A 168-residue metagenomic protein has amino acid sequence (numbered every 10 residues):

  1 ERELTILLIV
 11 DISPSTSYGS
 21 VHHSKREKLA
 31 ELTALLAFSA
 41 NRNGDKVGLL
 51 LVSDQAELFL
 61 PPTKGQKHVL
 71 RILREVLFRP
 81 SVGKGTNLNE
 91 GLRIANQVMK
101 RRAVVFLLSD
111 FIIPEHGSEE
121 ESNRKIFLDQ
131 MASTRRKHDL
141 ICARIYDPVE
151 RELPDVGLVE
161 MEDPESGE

Functional and structural regions predicted by a protein language model:
E1, S20, K64, P80 (+4 more regions): Solvent-exposed, flexible loop/coil residues
E1-T63, V104, S109, P114-E121 (+2 more regions): An amphipathic, basic-hydrophobic helix/alpha-beta surface used to engage anionic, phosphate-rich ligands or surfaces
E31-F38, R74, R93-Q97: A broadly conserved amphipathic alpha-helix scaffold signal in soluble, globular proteins
E57-T86: Short, charged loop segments at secondary-structure junctions
E75-F78, G83-I94, E115-H116, S122-K125: Active-site glycine-rich loop that binds ribose-phosphate moieties when present
Q97-A103, E115-E168: Von Willebrand factor type A / integrin I
